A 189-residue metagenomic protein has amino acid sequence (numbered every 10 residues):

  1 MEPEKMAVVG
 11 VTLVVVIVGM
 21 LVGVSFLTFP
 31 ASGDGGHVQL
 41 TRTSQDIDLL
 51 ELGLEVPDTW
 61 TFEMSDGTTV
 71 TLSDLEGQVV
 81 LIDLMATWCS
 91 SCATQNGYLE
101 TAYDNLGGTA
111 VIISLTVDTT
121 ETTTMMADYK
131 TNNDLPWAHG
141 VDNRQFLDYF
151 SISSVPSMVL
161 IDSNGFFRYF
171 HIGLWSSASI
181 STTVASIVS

Functional and structural regions predicted by a protein language model:
M1-P57, S189: N-terminal targeting signals for export/organelle localization
H37, L160-S189: Thiol-/selenol-based redox modules, centered on thioredoxin-like and closely related oxidoreductase domains
G53-L54, T59-V80, D104: A short beta-strand-turn-helix
E76-G77, L84-T101: Conserved redox-active cysteine motifs that mediate thiol-disulfide chemistry, especially di-cysteine Cys-X(1-2)-Cys
L81-I82, I112: Hydrophobic beta-strand anchors of alpha/beta hydrolase catalytic cores
G108-T123, L135-R144: Thiol-based oxidoreductase modules, predominantly thioredoxin-like and allied folds used for disulfide exchange
A127-N164: Short, internal strand/loop/helix patches that form the active-site neighborhood or redox-interaction surface
